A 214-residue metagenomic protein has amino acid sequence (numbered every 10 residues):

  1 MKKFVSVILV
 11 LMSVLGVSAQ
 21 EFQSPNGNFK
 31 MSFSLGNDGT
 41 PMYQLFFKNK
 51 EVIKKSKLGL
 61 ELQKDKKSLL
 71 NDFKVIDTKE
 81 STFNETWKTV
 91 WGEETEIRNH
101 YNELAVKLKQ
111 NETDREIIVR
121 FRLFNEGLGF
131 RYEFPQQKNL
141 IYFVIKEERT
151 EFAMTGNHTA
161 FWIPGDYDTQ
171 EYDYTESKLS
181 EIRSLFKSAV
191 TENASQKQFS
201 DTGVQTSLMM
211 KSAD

Functional and structural regions predicted by a protein language model:
M1-E21: Bacterial Sec-dependent N-terminal signal peptides
F22-D214: N-terminal accessory beta-strand-rich subdomains and adjacent acidic, glycine-rich linkers that precede catalytic cores
